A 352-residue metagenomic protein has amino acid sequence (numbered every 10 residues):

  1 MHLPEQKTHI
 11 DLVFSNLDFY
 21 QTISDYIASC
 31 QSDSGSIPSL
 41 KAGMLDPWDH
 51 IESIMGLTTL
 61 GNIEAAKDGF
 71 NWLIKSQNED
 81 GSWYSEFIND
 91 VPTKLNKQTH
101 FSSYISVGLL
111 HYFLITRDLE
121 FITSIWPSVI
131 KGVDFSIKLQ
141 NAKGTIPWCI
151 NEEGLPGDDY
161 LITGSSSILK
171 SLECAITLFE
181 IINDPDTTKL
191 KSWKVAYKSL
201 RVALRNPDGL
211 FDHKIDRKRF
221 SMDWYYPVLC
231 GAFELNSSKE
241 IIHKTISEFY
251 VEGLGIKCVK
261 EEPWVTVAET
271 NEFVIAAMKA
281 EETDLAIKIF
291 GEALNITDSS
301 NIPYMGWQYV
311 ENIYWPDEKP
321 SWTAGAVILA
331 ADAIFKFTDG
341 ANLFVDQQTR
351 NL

Functional and structural regions predicted by a protein language model:
M1-W48, T59-W83, S136, N141-K143 (+3 more regions): Low-complexity, Ser/Thr/Pro/Gly-enriched N-terminal "stalk/linker" regions
H2-V13, I51-I63, Y104-F121, S167-D184 (+3 more regions): Well-ordered alpha-helical scaffold segments within catalytic/enzyme domains
E5-Q6, F14, D46, S124-C149 (+2 more regions): Extended ligand-binding clefts on enzyme/binding-domain cores
D11, M44-H50, I54-N141, S165 (+2 more regions): Aromatic-rich carbohydrate-recognition surfaces in CAZymes
L17-A28, I51-I54, I63-I74, S103-F113 (+8 more regions): Hydrophobic core segments within long, regular secondary-structure runs in both alpha- and beta-rich folds
D33-S34, E79-D80, L119, A142-K143 (+5 more regions): Alpha-solenoid repeat scaffolds
A42, S85-P92, W148-L155, W307-N312: Short linear capping/connector segments at secondary-structure termini
L235-K239, V259-E269, I275-K279, T283-L352: CBM-like carbohydrate-recognition segments
